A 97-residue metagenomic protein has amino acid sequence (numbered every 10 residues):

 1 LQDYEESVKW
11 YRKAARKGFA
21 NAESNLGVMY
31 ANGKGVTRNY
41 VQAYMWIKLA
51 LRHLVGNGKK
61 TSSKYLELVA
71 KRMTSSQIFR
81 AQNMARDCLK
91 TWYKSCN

Functional and structural regions predicted by a protein language model:
D3, G18, Y30-V36, H53-G58 (+2 more regions): Glycine-centered coil turns and helix-coil junctions that link the paired helices within alpha-helical repeat units
W10, E23-N32, L49-A50, E67: Hydrophobic face of amphipathic alpha-helices that form TPR/SEL1-like repeat modules and related alpha-solenoid
G58-N97: Terminal, low-structured helical/coil segments at or just beyond the last alpha-helical repeat
